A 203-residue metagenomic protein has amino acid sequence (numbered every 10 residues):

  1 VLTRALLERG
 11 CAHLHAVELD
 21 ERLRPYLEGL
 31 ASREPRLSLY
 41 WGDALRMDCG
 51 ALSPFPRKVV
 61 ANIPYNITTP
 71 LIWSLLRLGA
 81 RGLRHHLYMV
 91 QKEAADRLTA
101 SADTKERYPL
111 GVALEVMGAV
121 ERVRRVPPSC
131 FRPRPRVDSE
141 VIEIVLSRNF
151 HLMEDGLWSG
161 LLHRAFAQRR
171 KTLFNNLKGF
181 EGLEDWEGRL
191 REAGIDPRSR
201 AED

Functional and structural regions predicted by a protein language model:
V1-G160, R191: Catalytic cores of RNA-modifying enzymes
L146, L162-D203: C-terminal lobe and adjacent flexible extensions of AdoMet/dcAdoMet transferase-like proteins
